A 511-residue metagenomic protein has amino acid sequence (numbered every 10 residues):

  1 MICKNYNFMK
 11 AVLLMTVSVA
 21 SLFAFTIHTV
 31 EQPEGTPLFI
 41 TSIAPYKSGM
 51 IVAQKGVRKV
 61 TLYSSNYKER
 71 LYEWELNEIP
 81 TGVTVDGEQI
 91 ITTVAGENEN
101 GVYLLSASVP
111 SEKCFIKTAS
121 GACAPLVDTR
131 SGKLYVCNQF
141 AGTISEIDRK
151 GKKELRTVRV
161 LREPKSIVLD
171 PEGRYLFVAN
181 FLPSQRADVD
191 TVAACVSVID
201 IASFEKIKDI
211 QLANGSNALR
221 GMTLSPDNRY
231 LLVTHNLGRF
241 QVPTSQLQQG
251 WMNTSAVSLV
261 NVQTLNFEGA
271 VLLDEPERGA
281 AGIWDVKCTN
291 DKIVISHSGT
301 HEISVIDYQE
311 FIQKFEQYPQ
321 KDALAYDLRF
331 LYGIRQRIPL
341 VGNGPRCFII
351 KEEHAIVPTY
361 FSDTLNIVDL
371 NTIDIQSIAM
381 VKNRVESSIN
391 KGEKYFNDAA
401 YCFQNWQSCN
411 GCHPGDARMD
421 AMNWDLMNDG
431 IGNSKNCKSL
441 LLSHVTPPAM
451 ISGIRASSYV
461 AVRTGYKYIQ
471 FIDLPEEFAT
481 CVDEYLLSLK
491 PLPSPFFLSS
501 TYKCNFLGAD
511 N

Functional and structural regions predicted by a protein language model:
H28-E34, E69-W74, S111-I116, K153-V158 (+4 more regions): A short beta-strand motif characteristic of beta-propeller blades
E31-R58, A281-W284: Beta-strand-rich domains and repeat architectures in extracellular enzymes and scaffolds, especially beta-propellers
P45-K47, V85-G87, V127-S131, P171-E172 (+3 more regions): Residue-level detector of Asp-centered blade-edge/turn motifs that repeat once per structural unit in beta-propeller
V52, T92, V136, V178-A179 (+3 more regions): Residue position within the beta-strands of beta-propeller blades
K55-G56, A95-N100, Q139-F140, R186-A193 (+3 more regions): Short, solvent-exposed loop/turn segments at conserved positions within beta-propeller repeat blades
S64-K68, S106-P110, D148-K152, D200-F204 (+3 more regions): Short loop/turn segments that connect beta-strands within beta-propeller blades
L219-Q246, N253-A256, V260-N511: Periplasmic c-type cytochrome electron-transfer domains
